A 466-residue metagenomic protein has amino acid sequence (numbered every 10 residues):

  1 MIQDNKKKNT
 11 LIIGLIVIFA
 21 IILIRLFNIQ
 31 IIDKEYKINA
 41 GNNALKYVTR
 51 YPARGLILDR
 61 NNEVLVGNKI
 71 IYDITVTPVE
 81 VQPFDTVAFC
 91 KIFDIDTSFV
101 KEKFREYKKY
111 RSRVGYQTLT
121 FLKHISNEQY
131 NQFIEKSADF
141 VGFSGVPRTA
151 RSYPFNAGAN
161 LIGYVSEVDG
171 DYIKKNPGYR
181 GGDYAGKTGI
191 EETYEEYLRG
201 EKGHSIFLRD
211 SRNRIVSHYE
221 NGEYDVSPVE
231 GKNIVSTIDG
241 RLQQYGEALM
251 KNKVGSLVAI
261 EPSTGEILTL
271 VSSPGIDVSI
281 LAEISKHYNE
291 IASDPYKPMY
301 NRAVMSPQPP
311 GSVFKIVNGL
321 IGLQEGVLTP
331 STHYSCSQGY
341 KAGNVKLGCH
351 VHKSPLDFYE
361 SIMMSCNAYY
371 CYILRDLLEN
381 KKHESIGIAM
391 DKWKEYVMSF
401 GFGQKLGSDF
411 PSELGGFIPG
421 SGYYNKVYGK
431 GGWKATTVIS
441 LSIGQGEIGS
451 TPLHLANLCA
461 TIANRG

Functional and structural regions predicted by a protein language model:
M1-S285, P307, A389-S399, S442: Periplasmic/cell-envelope proteins involved in peptidoglycan metabolism and beta-lactam response
V66, D210-I215, Y219-G222, S263-S312 (+1 more regions): Beta-lactam-recognizing serine transpeptidase/beta-lactamase-like catalytic domain environment
